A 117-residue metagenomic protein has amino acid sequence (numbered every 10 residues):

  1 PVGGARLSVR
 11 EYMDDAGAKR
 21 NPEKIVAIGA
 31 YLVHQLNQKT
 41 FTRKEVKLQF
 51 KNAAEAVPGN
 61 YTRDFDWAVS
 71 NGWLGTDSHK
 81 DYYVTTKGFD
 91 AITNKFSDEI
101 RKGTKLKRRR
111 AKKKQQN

Functional and structural regions predicted by a protein language model:
V2-T40, K95-I100: Short alpha-helical segments that sit at the start of domains
Y31-L36, N52-A53, N71: Alpha-helix C-capping/helix-to-loop hinge sites
N37-F50: Short acidic, hydrophobic short linear motifs in intrinsically disordered regions
T40-T42, G59-N60, Y83: Alpha-helix N-cap and coil->helix boundary residues
A53-S70: Short amphipathic alpha-helical interaction segments
V69-H79, Y83: A short, conserved structural fragment
V84-F89: Basic, amphipathic "hinge/linker" alpha-helix immediately C-terminal to the N-terminal HTH DNA-binding motif
D90-N117: Short, amphipathic alpha-helical interaction segments positioned at domain boundaries
